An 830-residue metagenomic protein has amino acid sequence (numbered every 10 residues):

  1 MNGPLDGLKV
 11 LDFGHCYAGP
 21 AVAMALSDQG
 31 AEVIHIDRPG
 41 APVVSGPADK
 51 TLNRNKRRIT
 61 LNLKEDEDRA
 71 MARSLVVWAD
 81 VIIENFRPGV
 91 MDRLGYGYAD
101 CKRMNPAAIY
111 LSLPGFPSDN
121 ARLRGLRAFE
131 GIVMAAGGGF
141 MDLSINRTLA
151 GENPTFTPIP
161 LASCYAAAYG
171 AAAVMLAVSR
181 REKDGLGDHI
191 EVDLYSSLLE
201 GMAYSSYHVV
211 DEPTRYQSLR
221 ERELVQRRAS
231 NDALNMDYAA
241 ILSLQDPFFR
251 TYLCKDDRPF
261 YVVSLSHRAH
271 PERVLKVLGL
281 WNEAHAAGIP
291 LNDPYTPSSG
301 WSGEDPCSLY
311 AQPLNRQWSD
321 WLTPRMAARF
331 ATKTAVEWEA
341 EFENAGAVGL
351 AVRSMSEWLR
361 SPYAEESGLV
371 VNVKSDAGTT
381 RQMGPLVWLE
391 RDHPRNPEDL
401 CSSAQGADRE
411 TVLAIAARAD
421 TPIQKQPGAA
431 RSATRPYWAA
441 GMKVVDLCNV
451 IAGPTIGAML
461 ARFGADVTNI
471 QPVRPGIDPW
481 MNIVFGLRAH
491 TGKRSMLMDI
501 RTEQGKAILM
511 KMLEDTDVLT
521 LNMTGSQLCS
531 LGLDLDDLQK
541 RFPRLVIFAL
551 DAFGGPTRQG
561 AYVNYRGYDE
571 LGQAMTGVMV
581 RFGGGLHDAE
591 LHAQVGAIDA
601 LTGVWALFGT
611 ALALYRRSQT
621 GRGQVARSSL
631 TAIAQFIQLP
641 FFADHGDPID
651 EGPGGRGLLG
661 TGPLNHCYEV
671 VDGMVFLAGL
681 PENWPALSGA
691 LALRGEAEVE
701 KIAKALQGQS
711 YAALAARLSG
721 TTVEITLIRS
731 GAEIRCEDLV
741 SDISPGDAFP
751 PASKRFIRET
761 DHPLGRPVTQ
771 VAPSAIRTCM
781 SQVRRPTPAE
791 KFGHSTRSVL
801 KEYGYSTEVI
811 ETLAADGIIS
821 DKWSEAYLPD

Functional and structural regions predicted by a protein language model:
N2-A41, P436-P475: Conserved small-residue-rich beta-alpha loop and adjacent elements that most often cradle the phosphate/pyrophosphate
L11, L52-R103, A331, V445 (+1 more regions): A structured beta-alpha segment of the ubiquitous adenosine-cofactor-binding alpha/beta core
C16, M24-Q29, S74, D92-K276 (+5 more regions): Active-site-adjacent "lid/gating" segments in soluble enzymes
D28-I59, R462-A465, N469-M496: Glycine-rich phosphate-binding loop and adjoining beta1-alpha1-beta2 segment of Rossmann-like nucleotide-binding folds
L63, R87-P88, P114-G115, G137 (+5 more regions): Short glycine-/small-residue-rich Rossmann-like dinucleotide-binding loops
P154-T155, H285, V373-Y437, M442 (+1 more regions): Flexible, small-/acidic-enriched active-site or ligand-binding loops
Y238-L244, F248-A345, G349, L659 (+1 more regions): Aromatic-enriched alpha-helical interface/lid elements that frame and gate functional surfaces
A345-N396, A715, S719-P786: A glycine-rich dinucleotide-binding beta-alpha-beta segment and adjacent secondary-structure elements that constitute
